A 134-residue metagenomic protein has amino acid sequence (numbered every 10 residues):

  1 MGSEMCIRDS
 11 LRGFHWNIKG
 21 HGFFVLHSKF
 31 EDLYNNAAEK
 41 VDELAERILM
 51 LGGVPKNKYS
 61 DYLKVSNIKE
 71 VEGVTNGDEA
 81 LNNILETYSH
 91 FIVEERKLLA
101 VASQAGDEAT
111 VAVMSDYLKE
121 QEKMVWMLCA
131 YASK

Functional and structural regions predicted by a protein language model:
M1-C6: Short, small-residue-biased leader/transition segments that mark boundaries at the very start of proteins
R8, H15, V41, A45-I48 (+4 more regions): A structural signal for well-ordered alpha-helices, especially hydrophobic packing surfaces of coiled-coils
R8-D32, E94-A109: Helix-loop segments that flank and shape redox-cofactor active sites
L11-F14, I18-H21, L44, L51 (+4 more regions): Hydrophobic stripe of amphipathic alpha-helices that form coiled-coil interfaces
G22-D61: Conserved alpha-helical segments that form or flank metal/cofactor-binding pockets of metalloenzymes
D32, E39, K58, V65-N76 (+1 more regions): Short alpha-helix boundary/capping motifs
N36, K119-E120: A short structural micro-motif
D42, E46, L63-D116: Acidic/histidine-rich alpha-helical segments that form the ligand environment of transition-metal centers
